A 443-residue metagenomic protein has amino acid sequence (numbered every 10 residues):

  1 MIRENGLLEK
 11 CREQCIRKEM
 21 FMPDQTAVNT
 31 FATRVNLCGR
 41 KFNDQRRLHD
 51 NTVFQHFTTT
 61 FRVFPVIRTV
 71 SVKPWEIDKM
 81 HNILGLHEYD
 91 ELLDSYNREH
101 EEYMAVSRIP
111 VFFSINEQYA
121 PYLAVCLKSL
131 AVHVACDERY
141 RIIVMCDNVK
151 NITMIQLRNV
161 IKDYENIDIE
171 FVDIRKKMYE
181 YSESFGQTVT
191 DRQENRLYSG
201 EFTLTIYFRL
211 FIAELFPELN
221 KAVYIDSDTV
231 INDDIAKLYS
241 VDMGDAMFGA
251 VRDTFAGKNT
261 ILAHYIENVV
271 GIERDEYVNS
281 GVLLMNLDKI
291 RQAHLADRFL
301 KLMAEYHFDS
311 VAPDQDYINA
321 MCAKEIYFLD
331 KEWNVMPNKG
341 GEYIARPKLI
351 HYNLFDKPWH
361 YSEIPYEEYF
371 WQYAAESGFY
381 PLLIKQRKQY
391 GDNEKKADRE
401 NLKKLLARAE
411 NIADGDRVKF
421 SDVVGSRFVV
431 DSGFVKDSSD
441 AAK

Functional and structural regions predicted by a protein language model:
M1, D226-V230: The conserved acidic donor/metal-binding loop of glycosyltransferases
R3-I115, Y119-C126, N279-K443: A glycosyltransferase accessory/donor-loop signature
V53-H56, Y181-R196, A263-I266, E342-K348: Short, surface-exposed amphipathic charged segments that create phosphate/polyanion-binding patches used for binding
S129-E138: Short, acidic, metal-binding catalytic loop of nucleotide-sugar glycosyltransferases
Y140-N148, G249-R252: Short internal beta-strands
V160-E214: Active-site-proximal specificity loops/subdomain of glycosyltransferases
A222: Short aromatic/hydrophobic "clamp" motif used to bind/position activated sugar donors
T229-L262: Conserved donor-nucleotide/metal-binding helix-loop-beta segment in metal-dependent transferases, i.e., the alpha-helix
